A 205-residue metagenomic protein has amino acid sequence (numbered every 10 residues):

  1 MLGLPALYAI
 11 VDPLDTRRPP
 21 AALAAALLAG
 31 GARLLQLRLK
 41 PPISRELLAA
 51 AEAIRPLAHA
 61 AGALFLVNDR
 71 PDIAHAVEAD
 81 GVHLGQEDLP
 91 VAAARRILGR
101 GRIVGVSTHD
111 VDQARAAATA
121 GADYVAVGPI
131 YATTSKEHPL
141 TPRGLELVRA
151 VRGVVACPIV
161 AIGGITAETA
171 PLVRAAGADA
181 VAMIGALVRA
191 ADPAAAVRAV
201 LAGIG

Functional and structural regions predicted by a protein language model:
M1-D88, R96-Y124, L140-E146, A150-I159 (+3 more regions): Conserved N-terminal beta1-alpha1 strand-loop-helix module at the mouth
Y131-T133: A short, flexible beta-alpha/helix-coil linker loop
S135-E137: Glycine/threonine-rich flexible loop motifs
A176, A180-M183: C-terminal binding/interaction regions
